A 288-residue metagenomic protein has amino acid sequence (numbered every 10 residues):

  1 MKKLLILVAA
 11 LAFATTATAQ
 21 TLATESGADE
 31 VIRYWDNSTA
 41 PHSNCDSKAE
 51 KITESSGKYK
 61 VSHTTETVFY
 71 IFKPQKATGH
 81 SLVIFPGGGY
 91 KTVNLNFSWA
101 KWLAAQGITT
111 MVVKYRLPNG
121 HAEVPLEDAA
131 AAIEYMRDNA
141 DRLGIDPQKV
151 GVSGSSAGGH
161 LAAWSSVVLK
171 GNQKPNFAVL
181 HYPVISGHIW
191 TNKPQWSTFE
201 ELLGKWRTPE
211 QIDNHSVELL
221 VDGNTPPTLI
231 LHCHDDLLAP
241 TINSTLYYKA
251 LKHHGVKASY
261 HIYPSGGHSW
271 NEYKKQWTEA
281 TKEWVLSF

Functional and structural regions predicted by a protein language model:
T21-A77: N-terminal cap/lid segment of alpha/beta-hydrolase-fold proteins
I52-S56, P183-L220, P226: Mobile cap/lid helix-loop segments that gate and shape the active-site cleft of serine hydrolases
G79-G87: Short beta-strand element of the alpha/beta-hydrolase
T92-L95, M111-P147, E272-Q276: Catalytic nucleophile-loop/oxyanion-hole region of alpha/beta-hydrolase and closely related hydrolase-like folds
A131-P194, I212: Primarily recognizes the serine-hydrolase "nucleophile elbow" in alpha/beta-hydrolase and SGNH/GDSL folds
N224, I230-H232, D236: Short beta-strand/loop motif that positions the catalytic acidic residue of the alpha/beta-hydrolase fold
L237-L246: Conserved alpha/beta-hydrolase "acid-adjacent" motif
T245-F288: C-terminal catalytic histidine-bearing segment of alpha/beta-hydrolase fold enzymes
